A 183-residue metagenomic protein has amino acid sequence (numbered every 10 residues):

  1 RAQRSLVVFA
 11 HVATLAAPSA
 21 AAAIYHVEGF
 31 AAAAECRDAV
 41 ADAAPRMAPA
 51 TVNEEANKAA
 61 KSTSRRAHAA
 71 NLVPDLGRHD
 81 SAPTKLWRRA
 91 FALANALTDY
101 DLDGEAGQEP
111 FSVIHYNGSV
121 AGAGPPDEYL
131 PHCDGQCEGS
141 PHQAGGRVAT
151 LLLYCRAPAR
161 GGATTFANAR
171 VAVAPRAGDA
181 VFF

Functional and structural regions predicted by a protein language model:
R1-F182: Fe(II)/2-oxoglutarate oxygenase catalytic core
